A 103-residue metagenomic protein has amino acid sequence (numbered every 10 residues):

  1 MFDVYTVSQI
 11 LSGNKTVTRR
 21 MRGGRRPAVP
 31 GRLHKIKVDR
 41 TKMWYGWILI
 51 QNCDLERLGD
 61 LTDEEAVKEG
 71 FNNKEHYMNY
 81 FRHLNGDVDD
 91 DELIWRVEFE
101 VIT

Functional and structural regions predicted by a protein language model:
M1-T103: Structured alpha/beta reader/binder surfaces that contact nucleic acids or chromatin modification marks
